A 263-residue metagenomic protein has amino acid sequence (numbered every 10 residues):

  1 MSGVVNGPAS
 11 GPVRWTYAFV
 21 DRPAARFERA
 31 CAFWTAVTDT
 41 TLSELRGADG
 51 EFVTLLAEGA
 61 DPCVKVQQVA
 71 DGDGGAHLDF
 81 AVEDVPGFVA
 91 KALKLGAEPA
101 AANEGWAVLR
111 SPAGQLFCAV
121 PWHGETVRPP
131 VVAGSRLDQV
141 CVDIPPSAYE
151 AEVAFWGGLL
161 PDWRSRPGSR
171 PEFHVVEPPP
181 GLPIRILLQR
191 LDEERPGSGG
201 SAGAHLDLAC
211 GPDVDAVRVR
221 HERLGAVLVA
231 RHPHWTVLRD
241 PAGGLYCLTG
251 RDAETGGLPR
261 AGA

Functional and structural regions predicted by a protein language model:
S2-P62, G87-F88, K94, A100-A102 (+5 more regions): Core segments of cupin and vicinal oxygen chelate
W15-Y17, D73-H77, S135-Q139, S201-H205: Short, solvent-exposed beta-strand edge segments and adjacent coil->beta transition regions
D21, D79-A81, D143-P145, D207-G211: Short hydrophobic/aromatic beta-strand micro-patches that form the beta-sheet surface supporting nucleotide- or nucleic
V64-Q67, Q115-V120, I186-Q189, Y246-C247: Conserved beta-strand in the GNAT
D73-V82, P86-W106, R128, E193 (+2 more regions): A cross-kingdom feature marking solvent-exposed beta-strand/loop segments within repeated, beta-rich binding/scaffold
W106-P130: Short, structured interface segments
G124-S135, E254-A263: A short, polar/charged loop-to-alpha-helix boundary motif
G157-P259: Structured core of small recognition/catalytic domains
